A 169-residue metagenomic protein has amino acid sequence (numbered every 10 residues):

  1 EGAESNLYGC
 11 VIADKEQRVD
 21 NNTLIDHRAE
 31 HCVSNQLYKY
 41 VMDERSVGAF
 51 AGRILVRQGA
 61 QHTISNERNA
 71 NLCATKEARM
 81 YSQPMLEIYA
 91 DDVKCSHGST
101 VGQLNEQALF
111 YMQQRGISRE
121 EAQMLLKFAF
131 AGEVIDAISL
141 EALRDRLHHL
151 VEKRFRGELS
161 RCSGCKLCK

Functional and structural regions predicted by a protein language model:
E1-F110, Q114-I117, A131, I135-G164 (+1 more regions): Conserved beta-strand/loop scaffold segments within soluble protein domains that form the structured core and edges
